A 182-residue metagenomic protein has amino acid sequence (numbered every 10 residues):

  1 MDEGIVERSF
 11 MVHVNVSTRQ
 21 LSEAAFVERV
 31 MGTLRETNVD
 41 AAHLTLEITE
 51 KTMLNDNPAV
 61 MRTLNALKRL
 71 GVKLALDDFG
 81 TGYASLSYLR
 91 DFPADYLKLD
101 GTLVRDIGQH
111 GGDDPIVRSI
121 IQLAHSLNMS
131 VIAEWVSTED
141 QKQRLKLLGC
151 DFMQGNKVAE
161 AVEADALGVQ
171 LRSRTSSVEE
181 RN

Functional and structural regions predicted by a protein language model:
M1-E7: Short helix/loop segment immediately N-terminal to the Walker
E3, S17-A24, H43-P58, L70-N182: EAL-family c-di-GMP phosphodiesterase catalytic domain
R8, D40-L44: Short acidic capping loops at alpha-helix termini that bridge into adjacent secondary structure
R29-T33: A short, hydrophobic coiled-coil helix within the histidine kinase transmitter core
T63: Conserved functional hotspot residues or short segments at active or partner-binding sites across diverse domains
